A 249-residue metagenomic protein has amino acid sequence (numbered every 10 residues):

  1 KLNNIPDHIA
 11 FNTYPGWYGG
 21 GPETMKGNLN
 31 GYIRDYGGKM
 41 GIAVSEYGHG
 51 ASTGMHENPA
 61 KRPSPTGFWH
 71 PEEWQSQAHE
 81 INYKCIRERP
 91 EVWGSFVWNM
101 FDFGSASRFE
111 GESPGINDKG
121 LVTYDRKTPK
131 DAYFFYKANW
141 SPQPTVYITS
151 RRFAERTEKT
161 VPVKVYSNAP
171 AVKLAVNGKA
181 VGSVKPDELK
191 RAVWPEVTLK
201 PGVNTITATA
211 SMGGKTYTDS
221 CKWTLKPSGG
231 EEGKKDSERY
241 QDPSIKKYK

Functional and structural regions predicted by a protein language model:
K1-D187, P195-T205, T209-K215, G229-Y248: Extended substrate-binding grooves/exosites of carbohydrate-active enzymes
T216-C221: Extracellular and select intracellular beta-sandwich modules with Ser/Thr-enriched, small-residue motifs on
K222-G229: Short beta-strand edge segments in extracellular beta-sheet folds
